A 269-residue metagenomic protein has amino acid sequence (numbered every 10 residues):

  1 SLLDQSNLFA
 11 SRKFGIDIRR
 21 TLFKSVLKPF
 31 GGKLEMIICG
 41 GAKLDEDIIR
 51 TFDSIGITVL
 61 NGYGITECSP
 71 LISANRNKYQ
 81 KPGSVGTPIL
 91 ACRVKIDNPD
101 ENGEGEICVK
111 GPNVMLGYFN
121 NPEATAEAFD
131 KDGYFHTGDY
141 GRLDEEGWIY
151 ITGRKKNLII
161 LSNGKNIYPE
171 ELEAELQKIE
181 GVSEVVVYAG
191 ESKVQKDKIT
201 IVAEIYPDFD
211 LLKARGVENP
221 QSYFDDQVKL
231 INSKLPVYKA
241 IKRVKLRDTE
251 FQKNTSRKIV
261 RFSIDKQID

Functional and structural regions predicted by a protein language model:
S1-Q80: Gly/Ser/Thr-rich phosphate-binding loop
S54-E104, C108-P112: Extended hydrophobic/aromatic segments used for targeting, binding, or gating
P88, K95-D97, E101-L161, N166-P169 (+1 more regions): Conserved ATP-binding/catalytic segment of the ANL
D97, Y140, E145, I179-F209: C-terminal boundary motif of the adenylate-forming
V114, W148-Q177, Y206-N219, P236-K242: Adenylate-forming
D132, I179-E180, L235: Acidic-histidine catalytic/liganding microenvironments
E184-E191, K229-D269: Conserved C-terminal "lid"/linker of ANL adenylate-forming enzymes
